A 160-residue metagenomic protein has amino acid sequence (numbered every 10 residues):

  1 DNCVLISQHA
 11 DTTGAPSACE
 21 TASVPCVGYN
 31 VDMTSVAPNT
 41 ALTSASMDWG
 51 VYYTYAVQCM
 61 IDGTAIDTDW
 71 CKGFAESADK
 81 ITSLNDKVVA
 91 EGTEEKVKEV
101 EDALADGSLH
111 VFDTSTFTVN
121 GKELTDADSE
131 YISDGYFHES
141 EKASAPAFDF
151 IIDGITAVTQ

Functional and structural regions predicted by a protein language model:
D1-Q160: A residue-level marker of the well-folded mature domains of exported/periplasmic proteins
